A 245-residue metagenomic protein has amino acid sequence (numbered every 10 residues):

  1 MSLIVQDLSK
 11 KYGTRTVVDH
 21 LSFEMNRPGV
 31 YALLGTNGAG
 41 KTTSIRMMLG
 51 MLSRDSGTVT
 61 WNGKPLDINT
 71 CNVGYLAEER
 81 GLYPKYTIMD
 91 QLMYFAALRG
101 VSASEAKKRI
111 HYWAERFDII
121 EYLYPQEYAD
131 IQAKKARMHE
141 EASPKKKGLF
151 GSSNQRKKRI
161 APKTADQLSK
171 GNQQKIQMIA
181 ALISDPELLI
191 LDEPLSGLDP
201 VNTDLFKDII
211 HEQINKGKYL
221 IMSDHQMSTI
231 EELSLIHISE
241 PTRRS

Functional and structural regions predicted by a protein language model:
G57-N69: Conserved ABC transporter NBD signature motif
M93, E105-I160: Conserved ABC ATPase "signature" region
M178: Hydrophobic anchor residue at the start of the ABC signature
I183-E187: A short, proline-enriched helix->beta-strand linker immediately N-terminal to the Walker B motif in ABC-type P-loop
L189-E193: Catalytic Walker B motif of ABC-type/P-loop ATPase nucleotide-binding domains
I236-R244: Residue-level detector of conserved catalytic or cofactor/ligand-binding positions in enzyme active sites
